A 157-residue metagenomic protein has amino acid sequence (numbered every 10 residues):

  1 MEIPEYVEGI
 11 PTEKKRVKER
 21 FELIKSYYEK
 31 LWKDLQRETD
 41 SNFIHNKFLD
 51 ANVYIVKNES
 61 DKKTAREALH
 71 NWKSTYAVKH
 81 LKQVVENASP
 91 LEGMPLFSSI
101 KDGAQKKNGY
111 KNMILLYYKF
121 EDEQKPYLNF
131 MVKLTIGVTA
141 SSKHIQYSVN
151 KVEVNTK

Functional and structural regions predicted by a protein language model:
M1-K157: Ribonuclease/tRNase effector modules and their secretory precursors
